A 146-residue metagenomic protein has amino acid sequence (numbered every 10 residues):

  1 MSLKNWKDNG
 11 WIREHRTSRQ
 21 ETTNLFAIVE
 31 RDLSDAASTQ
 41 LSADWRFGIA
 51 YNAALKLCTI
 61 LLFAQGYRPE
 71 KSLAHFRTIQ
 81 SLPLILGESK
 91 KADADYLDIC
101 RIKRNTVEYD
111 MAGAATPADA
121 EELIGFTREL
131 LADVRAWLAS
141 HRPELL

Functional and structural regions predicted by a protein language model:
M1-L146: Terminal alpha-helical segments
